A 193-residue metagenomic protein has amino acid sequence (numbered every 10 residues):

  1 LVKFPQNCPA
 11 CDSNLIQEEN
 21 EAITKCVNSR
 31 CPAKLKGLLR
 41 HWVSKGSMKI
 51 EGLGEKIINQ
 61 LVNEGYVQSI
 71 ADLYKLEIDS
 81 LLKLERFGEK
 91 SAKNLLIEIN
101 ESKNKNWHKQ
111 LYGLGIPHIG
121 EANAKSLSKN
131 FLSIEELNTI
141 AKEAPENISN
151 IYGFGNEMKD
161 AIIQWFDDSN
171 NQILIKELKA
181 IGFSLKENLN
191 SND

Functional and structural regions predicted by a protein language model:
L1-D193: Accessory alpha-helical DNA-binding modules that contact the DNA backbone or grooves
